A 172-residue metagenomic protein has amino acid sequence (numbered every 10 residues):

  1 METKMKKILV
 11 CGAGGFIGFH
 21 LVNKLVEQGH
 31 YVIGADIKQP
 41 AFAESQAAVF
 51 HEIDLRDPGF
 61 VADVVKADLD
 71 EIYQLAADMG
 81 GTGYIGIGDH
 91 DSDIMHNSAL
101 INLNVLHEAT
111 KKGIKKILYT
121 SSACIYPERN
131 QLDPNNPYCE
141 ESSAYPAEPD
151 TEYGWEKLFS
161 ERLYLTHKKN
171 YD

Functional and structural regions predicted by a protein language model:
I8-Q28: N-terminal Rossmann NAD(P)H-binding glycine-rich loop of SDR-like oxidoreductase domains
C11, A35, I72-D78, I117-A123: SDR active-site strand-loop-helix element
H30-Q39: Conserved glycine-rich Rossmann-like NAD(P)H-binding loop of the short-chain dehydrogenase/reductase
Q46-P58: Rossmann-fold cofactor-recognition segment
L55-N97, E108-K111, E128-R129: NAD(P)H-binding glycine-rich loop region in Rossmannoid oxidoreductase-like domains and their noncatalytic homologs
I94-N102, L118-S121, E156-K157: Short alpha-helix in the Rossmann-fold core of NAD(P)-dependent oxidoreductases
L103-E152: Conserved Rossmann-fold NAD(P)-dependent oxidoreductase catalytic core, especially the SDR/UDP-sugar
E148-D172: Active-site Tyr-X1-5-Lys
